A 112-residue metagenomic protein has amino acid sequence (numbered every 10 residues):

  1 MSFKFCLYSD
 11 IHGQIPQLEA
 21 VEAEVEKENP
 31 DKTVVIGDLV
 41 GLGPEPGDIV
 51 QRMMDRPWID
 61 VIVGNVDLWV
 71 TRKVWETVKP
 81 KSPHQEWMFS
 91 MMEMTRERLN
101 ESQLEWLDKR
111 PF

Functional and structural regions predicted by a protein language model:
S2-D108: Core catalytic region of metal-dependent phosphoesterases/phosphodiesterases, especially metallo-beta-lactamase-like
P111: Hydrophobic, well-structured mid-protein blocks that either form specific transmembrane helices
